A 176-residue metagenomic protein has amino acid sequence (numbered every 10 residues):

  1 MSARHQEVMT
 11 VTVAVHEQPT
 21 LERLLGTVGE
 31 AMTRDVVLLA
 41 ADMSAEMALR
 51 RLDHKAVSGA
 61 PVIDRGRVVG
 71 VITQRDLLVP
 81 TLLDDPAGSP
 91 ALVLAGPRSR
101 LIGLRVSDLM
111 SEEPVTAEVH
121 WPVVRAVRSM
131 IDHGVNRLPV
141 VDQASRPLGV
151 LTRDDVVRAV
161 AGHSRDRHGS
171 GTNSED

Functional and structural regions predicted by a protein language model:
M1-D176: Tandem CBS (Cystathionine beta-synthase) repeat/Bateman regulatory domains
